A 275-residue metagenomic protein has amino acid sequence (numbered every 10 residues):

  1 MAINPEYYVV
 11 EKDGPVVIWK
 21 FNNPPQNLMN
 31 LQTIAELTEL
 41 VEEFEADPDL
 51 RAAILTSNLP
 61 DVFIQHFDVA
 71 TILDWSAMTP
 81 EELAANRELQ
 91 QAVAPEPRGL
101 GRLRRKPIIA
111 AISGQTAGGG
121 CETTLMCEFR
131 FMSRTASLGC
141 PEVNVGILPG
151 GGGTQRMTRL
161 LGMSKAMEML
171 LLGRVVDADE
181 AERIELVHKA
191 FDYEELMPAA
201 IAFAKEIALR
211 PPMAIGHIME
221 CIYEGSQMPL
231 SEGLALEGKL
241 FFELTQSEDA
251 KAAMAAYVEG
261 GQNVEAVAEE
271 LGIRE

Functional and structural regions predicted by a protein language model:
M1-G14, D47-P48, P60-V62, T71 (+4 more regions): C-terminal alpha-helix plus adjacent terminal tail
M1-T56, P60: Conserved CoA-thioester-binding segment of acyl-CoA-metabolizing enzymes
W19, L37, L55, D68 (+5 more regions): Terminal peptide-recognition signature
T33-L37, L196, E237: Hydrophobic alpha-helical membrane-association signature
I34, V69-S113, I273: An acidic, glycine-rich surface segment that forms the CoA-thioester-binding/catalytic face of crotonase-fold enzymes
P60-Q65, A117: Short, active-site-adjacent cap segments at secondary-structure transitions
G99-P212: Crotonase-fold acyl-CoA enzyme core
